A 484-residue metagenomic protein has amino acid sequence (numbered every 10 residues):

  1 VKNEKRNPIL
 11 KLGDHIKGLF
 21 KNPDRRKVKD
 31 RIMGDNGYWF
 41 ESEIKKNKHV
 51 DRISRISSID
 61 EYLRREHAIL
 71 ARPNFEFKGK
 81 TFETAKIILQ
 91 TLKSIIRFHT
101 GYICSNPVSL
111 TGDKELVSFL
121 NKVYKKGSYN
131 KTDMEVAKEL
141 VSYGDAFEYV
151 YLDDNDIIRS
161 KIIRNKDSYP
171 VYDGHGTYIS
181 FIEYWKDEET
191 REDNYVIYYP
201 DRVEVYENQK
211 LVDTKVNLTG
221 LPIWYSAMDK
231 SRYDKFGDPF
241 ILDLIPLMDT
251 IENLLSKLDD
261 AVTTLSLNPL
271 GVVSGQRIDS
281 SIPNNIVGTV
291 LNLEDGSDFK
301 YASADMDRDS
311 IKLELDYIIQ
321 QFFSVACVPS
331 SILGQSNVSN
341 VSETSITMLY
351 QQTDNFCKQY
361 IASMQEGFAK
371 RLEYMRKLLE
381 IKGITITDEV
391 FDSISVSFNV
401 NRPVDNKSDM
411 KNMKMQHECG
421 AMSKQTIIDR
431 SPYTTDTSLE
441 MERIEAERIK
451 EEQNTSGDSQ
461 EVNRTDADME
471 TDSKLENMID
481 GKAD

Functional and structural regions predicted by a protein language model:
V1-I158, D480-D484: Extended, helix-rich architectural segments
K5, V212-M348, T385, S397: Extended, charged amphipathic alpha-helical segments
A68-F82, N292-V325, S330-I332, V341-E366 (+1 more regions): Extended, non-catalytic structural segments that build the interaction scaffolds of large macromolecular assemblies
A137, V141-S142, F147-G237: Extended, regular secondary-structure scaffolds
S330-Q335, I384-F391, Y433-I444: Short, surface-exposed acidic
K370-I386: Substrate-recognition/cap regions that form aromatic- and gly/pro-loop-enriched pockets for small-molecule ligands
D409-Q453: Assembly-interface segments of oligomeric complexes
M441-D484: Extended, compositionally biased alpha-helical segments that mediate assembly or anchoring
